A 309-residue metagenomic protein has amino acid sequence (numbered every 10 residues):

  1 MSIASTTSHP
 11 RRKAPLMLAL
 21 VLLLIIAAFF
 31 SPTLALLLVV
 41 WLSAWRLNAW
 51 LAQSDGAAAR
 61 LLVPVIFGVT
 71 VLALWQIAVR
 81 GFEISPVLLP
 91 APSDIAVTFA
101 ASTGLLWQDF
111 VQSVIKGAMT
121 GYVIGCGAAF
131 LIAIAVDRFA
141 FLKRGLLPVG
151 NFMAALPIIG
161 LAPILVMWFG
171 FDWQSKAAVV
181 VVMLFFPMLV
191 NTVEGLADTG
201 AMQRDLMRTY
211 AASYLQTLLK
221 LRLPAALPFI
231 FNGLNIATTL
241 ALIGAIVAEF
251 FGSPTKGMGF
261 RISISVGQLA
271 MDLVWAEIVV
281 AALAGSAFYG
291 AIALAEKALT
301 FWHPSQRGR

Functional and structural regions predicted by a protein language model:
M1-G56: Transmembrane alpha-helices
W41, A140, A197, P228 (+1 more regions): C-terminal transmembrane helix and the adjacent membrane-cytosol boundary/short C-terminal tail of inner/organellar
W50, S54, T120-G150: Transmembrane-helix boundary motif in ABC transporter permease subunits
R80-I124: Periplasmic/extracellular loop-to-transmembrane helix junction in inner-membrane transport proteins
R144-P148, M188-I230, G259-I262: Short cytoplasmic-facing helical segments at TM-TM junctions of multi-pass membrane proteins
G150-P187, E194-G195: Generic hydrophobic transmembrane alpha-helix motif, especially the helices
M167, G195-L196, I243-V280, P304-R309: Glycine-rich helix-loop "coupling/hinge" segments at transmembrane-helix boundaries in multipass transporters
A178-V182, L215-A248, I292: Transmembrane alpha-helices
